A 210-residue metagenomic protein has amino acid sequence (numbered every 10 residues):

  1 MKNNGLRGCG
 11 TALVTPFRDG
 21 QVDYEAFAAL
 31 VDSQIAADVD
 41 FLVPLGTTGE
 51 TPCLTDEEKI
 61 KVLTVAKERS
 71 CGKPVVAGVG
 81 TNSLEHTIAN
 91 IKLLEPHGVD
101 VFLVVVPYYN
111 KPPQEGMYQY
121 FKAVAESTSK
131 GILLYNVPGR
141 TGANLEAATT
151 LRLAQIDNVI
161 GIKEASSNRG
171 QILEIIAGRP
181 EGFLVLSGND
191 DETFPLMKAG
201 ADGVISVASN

Functional and structural regions predicted by a protein language model:
K2-N144, R152: Active-site beta->alpha loop and helix N-cap motifs at the rims of alpha/beta catalytic domains
E126-S127, R140-N210: Catalytic alpha/beta core domains of metabolic enzymes, predominantly
